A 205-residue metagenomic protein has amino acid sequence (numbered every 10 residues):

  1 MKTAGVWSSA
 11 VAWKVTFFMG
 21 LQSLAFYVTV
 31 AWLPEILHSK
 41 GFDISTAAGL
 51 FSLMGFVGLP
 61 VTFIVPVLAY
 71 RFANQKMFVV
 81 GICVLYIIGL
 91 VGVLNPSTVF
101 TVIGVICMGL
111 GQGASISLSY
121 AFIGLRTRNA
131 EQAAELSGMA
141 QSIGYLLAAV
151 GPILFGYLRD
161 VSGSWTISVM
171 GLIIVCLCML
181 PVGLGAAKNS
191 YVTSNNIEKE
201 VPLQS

Functional and structural regions predicted by a protein language model:
M1-V15, V201-Q204: Juxtamembrane intracellular "pre-TM" segments in multi-pass secondary transporters
A10-T62: Extracytoplasmic gate region of multi-pass secondary transporters
V61-N74: Helix-to-loop junctions at the C-terminal end of transmembrane segments in multipass secondary transporters
M77-V91: Structural signature of the two symmetry-related core transmembrane helices
V99-M108: Paired small-residue
A114-R128: Intracellular juxtamembrane helix-capping segments at the cytosolic ends of symmetry-related transmembrane helices
T127-L172: A late C-terminal transmembrane helix in Major Facilitator Superfamily
G185-S205: Intrinsic disorder in cytosolic terminal tails and internal cytosolic loops of multi-pass membrane transporters
